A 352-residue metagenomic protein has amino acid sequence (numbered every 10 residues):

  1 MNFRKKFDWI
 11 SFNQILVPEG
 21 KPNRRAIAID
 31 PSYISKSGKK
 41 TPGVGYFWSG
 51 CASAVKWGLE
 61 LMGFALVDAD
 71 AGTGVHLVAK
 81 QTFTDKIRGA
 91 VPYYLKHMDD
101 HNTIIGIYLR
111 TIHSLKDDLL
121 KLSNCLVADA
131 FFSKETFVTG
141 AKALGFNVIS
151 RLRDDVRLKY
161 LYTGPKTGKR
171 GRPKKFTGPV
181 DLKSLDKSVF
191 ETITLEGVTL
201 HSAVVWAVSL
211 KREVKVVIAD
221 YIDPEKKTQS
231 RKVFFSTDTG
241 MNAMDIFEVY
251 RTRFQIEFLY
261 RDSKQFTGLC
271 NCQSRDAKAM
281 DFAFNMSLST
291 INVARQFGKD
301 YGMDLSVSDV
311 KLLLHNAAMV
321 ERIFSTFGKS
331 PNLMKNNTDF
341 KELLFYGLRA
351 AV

Functional and structural regions predicted by a protein language model:
M1-Q14, K21-P22, I34, V67-G74 (+5 more regions): Short, positively charged, Gly/Tyr-enriched micro-motifs that form contact patches at catalytic or ligand/partner
N2-F83, T199-V204: Active-site-proximal, Lys/Arg-enriched surface segment that forms a nucleic-acid-binding/basic interface patch
I29, Y33, A243-S274: Short amphipathic alpha-helical "interface-anchor" segments enriched in bulky aromatics
I29-D30, V127-F131, S150-L152, T177 (+2 more regions): Short His-Asn-centered micro-motif
G50-K121, E213-V233: Electropositive, glycine- and tryptophan-enriched low-complexity nucleic-acid-binding patches
G74-T82, Y94-I104, I112-H113, L161 (+4 more regions): A short, flexible helix-boundary coil/loop motif
A90-K169: Domain-level cores of phosphate- or acyl-group-handling catalytic modules
